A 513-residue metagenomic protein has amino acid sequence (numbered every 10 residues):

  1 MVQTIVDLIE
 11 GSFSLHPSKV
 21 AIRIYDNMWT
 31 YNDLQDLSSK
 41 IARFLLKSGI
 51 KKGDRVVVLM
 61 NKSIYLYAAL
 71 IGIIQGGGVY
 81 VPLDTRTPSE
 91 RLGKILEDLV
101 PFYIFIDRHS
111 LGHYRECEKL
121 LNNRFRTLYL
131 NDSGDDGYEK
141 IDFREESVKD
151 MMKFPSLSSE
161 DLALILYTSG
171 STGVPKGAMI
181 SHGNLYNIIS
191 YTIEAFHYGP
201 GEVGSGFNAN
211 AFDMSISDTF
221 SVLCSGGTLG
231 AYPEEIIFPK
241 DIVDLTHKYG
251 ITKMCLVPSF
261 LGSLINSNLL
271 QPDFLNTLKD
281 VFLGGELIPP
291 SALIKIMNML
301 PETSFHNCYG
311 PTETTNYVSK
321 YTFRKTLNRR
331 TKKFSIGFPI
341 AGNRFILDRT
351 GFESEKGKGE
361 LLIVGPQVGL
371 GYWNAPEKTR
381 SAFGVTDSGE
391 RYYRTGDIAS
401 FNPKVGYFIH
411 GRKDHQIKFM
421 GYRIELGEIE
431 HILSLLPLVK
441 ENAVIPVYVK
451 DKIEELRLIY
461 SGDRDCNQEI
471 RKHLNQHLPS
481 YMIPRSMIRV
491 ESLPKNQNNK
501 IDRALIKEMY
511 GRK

Functional and structural regions predicted by a protein language model:
M1-I165, I180, N187, P289-I294 (+3 more regions): AMP-binding/adenylate-forming domain of the ANL superfamily
M1-V6, I104-P155, L185, S304-N307 (+1 more regions): AMP-dependent adenylate-forming
R23, R55-L59, Y67-I74, A163 (+11 more regions): Short, well-ordered beta-strand segments
M60-I64, V81-E97, R108-H113, G134-D135 (+4 more regions): ATP-dependent adenylate-forming carboxylate-activation enzymes
M60-S63, D84, Y198, N208-F212 (+1 more regions): Conserved AMP-binding
I165-A178: Conserved adenylation A10 loop of the ANL superfamily
K176-S205, F212-T252: Conserved AMP-binding/adenylation subdomain of ANL enzymes
C224-G227, I251-C255, I265-R330: Gly/Ser/Thr-rich phosphate-binding loop
